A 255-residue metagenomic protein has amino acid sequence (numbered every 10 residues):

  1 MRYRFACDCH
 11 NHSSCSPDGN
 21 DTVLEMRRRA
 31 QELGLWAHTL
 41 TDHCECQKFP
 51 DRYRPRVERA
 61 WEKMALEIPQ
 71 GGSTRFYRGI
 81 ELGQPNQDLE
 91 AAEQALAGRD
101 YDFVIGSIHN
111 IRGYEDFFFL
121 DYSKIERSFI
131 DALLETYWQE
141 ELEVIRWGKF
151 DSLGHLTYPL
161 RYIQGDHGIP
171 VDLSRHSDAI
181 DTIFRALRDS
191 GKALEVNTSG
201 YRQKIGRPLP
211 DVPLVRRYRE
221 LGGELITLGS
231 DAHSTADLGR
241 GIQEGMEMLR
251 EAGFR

Functional and structural regions predicted by a protein language model:
M1-N86, A91, L96-G98, D102 (+5 more regions): An N-terminally biased module of ancient metal coordination in phosphate/nucleic-acid-related enzymes
R2-R4, W36, K149, D189 (+1 more regions): Generic secretory/membrane-interface signal
C15-P17, R99, S107-L221: Domain-core and long-helix interface of multi-subunit machines
L35, Y101, K149-F150, G223 (+1 more regions): A structural motif
W36-A37, R75, A193, E224-L225 (+1 more regions): Residue-level detector of anion-binding/catalytic polar loops
H38-L40, V104, L153, L194 (+1 more regions): Hydrophobic residues within beta-strands of alpha/beta enzymes
